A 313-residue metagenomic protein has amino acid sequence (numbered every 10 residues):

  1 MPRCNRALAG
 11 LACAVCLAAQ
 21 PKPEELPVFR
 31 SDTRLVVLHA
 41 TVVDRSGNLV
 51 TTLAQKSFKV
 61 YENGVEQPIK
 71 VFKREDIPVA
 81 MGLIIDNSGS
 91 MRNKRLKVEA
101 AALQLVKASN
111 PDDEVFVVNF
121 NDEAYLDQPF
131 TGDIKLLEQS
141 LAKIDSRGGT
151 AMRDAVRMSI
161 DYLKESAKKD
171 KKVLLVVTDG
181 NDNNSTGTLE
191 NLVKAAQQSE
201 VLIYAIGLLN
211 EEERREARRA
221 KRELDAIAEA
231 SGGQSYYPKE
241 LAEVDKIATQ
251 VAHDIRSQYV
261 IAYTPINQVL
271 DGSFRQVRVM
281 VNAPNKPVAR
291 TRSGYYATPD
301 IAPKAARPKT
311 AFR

Functional and structural regions predicted by a protein language model:
M1-L11: Bacterial N-terminal signal peptides that target proteins for export
G10-Q20: Hydrophobic h-region of N-terminal signal peptides that target proteins for export in Gram-negative bacteria
A19-R313: Scaffold/interface architecture of coatomer-like assemblies
